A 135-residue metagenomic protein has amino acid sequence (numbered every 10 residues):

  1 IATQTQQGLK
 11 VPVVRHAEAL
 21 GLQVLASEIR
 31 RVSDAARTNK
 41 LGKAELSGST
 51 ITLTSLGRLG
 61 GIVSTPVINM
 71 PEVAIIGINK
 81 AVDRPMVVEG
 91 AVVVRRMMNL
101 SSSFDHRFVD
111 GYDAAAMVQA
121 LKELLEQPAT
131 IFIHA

Functional and structural regions predicted by a protein language model:
I1-A135: C-terminal catalytic/motor cores of large multi-domain enzyme assemblies
